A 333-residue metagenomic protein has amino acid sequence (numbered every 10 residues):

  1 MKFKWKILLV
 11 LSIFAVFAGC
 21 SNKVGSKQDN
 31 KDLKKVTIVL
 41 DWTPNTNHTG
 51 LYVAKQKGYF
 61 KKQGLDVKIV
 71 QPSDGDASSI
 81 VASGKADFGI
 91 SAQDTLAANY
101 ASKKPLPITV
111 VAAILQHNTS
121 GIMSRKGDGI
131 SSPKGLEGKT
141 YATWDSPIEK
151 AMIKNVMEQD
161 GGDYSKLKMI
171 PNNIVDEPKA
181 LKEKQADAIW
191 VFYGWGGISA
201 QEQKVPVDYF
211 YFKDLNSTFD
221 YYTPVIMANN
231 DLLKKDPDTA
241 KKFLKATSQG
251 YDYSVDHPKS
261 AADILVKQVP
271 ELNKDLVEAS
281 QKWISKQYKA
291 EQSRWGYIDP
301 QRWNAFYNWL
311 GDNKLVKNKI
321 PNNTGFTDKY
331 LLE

Functional and structural regions predicted by a protein language model:
M1-I7: Bacterial N-terminal signal peptides that target proteins for export
I7-I13: Sec-dependent N-terminal signal peptides
V16-G19: C-terminal motif of bacterial Sec signal peptides marking the signal peptidase cleavage site
S21-K23: Bacterial signal peptide processing site
Q28-D163, K168-N173, D187, V191 (+1 more regions): Short, glycine-/small- and polar/acidic-enriched structural segments that line small-molecule recognition paths
T95, D176-V269: Pocket-lining segment of extracytoplasmic ligand-binding domains
K234-N313: Secondary-structure end/capping motifs
W303-E333: Conserved C-terminal helix/tail region of periplasmic/extracytoplasmic solute-binding proteins
